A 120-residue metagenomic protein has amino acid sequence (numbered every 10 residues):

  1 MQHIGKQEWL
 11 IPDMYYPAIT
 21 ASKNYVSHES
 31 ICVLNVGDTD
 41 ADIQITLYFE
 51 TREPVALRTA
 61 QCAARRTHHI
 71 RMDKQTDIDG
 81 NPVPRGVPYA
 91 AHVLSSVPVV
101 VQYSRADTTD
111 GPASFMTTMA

Functional and structural regions predicted by a protein language model:
M1-A120: Gly/Pro-rich, tryptophan- and cysteine-flecked surface segments typical of secreted/extracellular proteins
